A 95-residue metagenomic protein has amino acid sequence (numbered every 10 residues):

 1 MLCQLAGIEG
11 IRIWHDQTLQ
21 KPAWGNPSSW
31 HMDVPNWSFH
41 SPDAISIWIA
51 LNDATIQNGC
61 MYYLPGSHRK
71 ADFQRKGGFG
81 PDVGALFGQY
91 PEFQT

Functional and structural regions predicted by a protein language model:
M1, W24-P27, Y63: Non-heme Fe(II)/2-oxoglutarate
M1-Q17, S38-H40, L51: Signature of the catalytic double-stranded beta-helix
R12-W14, A23, D43, Q57: Short, basic and Ser/Thr-rich N-terminal targeting/leader segments
I13-K21, M61-L64: Short, surface-exposed recognition loops or helix-turn segments adjacent to catalytic cores
A23-P35: Short acidic (Asp/Glu) patches
H31, S38-I56, L86-F87: Short, conserved beta-strand element in jelly-roll/cupin
W37-S38, T95: Short Gly/Pro-enriched turn/cap motifs at secondary-structure boundaries
A54-T95: Double-stranded beta-helix
